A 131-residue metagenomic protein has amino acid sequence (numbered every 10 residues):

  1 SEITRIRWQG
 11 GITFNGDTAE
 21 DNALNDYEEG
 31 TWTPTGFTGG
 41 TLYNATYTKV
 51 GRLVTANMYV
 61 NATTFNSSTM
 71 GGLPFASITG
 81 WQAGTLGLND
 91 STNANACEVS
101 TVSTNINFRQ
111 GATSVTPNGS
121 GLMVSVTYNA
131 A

Functional and structural regions predicted by a protein language model:
S1, E28-L42, A83-A94: Short, solvent-exposed secondary-structure boundary motifs
S1-T13, D17-A23: Beta-strand-rich receptor-binding modules of extracellular spikes/adhesins
I6-R7, K49, S100-V102: Generic beta-strand structural signal
A19-A23, E29-V50, Y59-I78, G111-S120: Surface-exposed ligand/attachment interfaces on beta-rich extracellular proteins
V54: Phosphate-centric recognition/catalysis
N66, G72-R109: Extracellular attachment/recognition segments
N118-A131: Short, structured beta-strand segments at or near domain termini in extracellular proteins/domains
